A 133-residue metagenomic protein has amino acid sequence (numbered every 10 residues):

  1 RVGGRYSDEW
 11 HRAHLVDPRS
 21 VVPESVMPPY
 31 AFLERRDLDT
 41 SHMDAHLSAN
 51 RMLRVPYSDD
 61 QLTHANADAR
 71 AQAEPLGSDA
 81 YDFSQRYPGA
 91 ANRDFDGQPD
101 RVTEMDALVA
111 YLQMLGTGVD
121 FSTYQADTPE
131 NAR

Functional and structural regions predicted by a protein language model:
R1-R133: Periplasmic c-type cytochrome electron-transfer domains
